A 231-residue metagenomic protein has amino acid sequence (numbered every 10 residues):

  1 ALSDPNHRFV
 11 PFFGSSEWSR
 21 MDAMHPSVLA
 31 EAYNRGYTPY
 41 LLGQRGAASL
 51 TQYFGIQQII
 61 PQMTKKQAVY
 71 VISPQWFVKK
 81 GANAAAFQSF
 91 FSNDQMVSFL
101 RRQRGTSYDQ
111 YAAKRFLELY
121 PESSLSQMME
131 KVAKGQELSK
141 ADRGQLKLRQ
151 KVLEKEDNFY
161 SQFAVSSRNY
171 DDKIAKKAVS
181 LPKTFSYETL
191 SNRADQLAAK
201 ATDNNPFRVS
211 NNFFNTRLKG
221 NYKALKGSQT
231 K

Functional and structural regions predicted by a protein language model:
A1-P5: N-terminal hydrophobic targeting segments that direct proteins to the cell envelope
H7-A23: Catalytic nucleophile-elbow at a beta strand-turn-alpha helix junction centered on a G-D-S/GDSL motif, marking
G14-S15, Y70-Q75, N212-K219: Short loop/turn segments at strand-loop or loop-helix junctions that form parts of catalytic or ligand-binding pockets
W18-Y108: Membrane-embedded segments
F99-K231: Secreted/periplasmic serine-hydrolase-like ester/acetyl group-modifying domain
